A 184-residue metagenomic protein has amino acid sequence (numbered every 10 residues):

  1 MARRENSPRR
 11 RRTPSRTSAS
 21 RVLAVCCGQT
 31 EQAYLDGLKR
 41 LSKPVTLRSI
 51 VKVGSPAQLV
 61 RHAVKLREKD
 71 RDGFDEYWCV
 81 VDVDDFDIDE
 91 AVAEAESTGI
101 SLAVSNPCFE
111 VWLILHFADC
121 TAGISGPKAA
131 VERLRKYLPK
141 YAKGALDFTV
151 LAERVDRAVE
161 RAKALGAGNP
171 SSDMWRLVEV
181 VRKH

Functional and structural regions predicted by a protein language model:
A2-R4, P8-R21, Q32-V51, V64-E76 (+1 more regions): C-terminal accessory helical subdomains adjacent to catalytic cores in phosphodiester- and nucleotide-handling enzymes
C26-G28: Helix N-cap/beta->alpha junction signal
V53-P56: Short, charge-patterned binding micro-sites
L59, A63: Von Willebrand factor
